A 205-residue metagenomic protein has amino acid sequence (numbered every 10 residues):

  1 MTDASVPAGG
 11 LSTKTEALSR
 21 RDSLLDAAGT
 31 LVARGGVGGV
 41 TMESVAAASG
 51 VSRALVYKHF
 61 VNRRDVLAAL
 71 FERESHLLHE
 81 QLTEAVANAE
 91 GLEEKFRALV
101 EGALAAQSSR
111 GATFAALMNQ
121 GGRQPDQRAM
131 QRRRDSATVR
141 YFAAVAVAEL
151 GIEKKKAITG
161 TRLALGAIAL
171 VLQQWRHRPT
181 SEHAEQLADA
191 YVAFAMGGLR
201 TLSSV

Functional and structural regions predicted by a protein language model:
M1-G35, G39-A48, D65-A68, L77: Basic, helix-initiating cap at the start of DNA-binding domains
V37-G39, I152-K155: Short, charged helix-capping/linker segments at alpha-helix termini
G50-F60: Short hydrophobic/aromatic patch on the recognition helix
A69, E80-S109, G160-A164, A188: Hydrophobic alpha-helical connector segments
H76-H79, P125-L150, I158-R162, G166-Q173 (+2 more regions): Amphipathic alpha-helical packing segments from all-alpha helical-bundle domains
L104-D126, A143, L170-H177: Amphipathic alpha-helical segments used for helix-helix packing
L202-V205: C-terminal effector-binding regulatory domain of bacterial HTH transcription factors
